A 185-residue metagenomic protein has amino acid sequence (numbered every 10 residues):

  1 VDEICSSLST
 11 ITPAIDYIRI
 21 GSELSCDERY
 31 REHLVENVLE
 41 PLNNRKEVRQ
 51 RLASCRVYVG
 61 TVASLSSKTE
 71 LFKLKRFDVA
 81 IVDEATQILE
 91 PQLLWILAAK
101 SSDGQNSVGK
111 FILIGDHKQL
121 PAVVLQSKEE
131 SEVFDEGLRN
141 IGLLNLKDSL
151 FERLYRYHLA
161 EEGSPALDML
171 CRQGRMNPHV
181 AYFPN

Functional and structural regions predicted by a protein language model:
V1-I15, I20, R49, A63-L65 (+1 more regions): Conserved helicase motor core of SF1/SF2 NTP-dependent helicases
V1-Y58: ASCE P-loop NTPase motor cores of helicases and related translocases
